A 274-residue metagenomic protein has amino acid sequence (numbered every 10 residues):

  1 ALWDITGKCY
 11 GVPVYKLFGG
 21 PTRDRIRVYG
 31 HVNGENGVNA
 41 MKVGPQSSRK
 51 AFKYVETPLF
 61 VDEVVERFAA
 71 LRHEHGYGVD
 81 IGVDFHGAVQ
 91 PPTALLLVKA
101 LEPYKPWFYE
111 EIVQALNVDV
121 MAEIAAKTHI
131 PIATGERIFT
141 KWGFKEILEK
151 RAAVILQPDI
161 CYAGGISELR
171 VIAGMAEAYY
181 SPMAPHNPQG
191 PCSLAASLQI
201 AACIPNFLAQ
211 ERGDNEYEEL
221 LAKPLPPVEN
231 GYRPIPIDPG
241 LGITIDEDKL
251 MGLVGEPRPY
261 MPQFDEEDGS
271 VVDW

Functional and structural regions predicted by a protein language model:
A1-C9, P13, L198-A202: Stable alpha-helical structural segments in soluble proteins, enriched in small hydrophobic residues
A1-L2, R67, I172: Alpha-helical packing segments of well-folded alpha/beta enzyme cores
C9, P13-K16, R27, P182-M183: Ligand-binding pocket scaffold of soluble enzyme catalytic domains
Y15-P21, I26-G30, G213: Beta-strand segments within the central parallel beta-sheet cores of soluble alpha/beta enzyme folds
D24-T128: Metal-dependent enolase-superfamily TIM-barrel catalytic cores that perform enediolate-based chemistry
K99, K105-F108, L116-G240, T244: Shared catalytic-loop signature of beta/alpha-barrel
L241-W274: Extended hydrophobic packing segments that form well-structured cores
